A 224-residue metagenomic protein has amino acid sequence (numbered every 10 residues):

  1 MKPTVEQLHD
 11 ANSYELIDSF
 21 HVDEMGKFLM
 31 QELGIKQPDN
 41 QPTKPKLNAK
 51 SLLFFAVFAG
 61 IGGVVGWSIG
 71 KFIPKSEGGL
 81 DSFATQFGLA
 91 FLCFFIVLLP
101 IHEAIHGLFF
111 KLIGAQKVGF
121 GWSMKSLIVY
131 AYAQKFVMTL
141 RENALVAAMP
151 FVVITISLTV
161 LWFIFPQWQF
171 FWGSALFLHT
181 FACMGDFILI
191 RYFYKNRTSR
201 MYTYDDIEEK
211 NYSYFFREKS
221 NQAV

Functional and structural regions predicted by a protein language model:
K2-K71, S126-R217: Metalloprotease/metallohydrolase-associated module, dominated by Zn2+-dependent proteases
G70-S82: Membrane-interfacial hairpin junctions
L80-A84, F109-G114, A131-T139: Short juxtamembrane and helix-loop transition motifs at transmembrane-helix boundaries in membrane proteins
S82-L99: Short pre-active-site segment immediately N-terminal to the catalytic Zn-binding motif
A90, A223-V224: Intrinsically disordered, low-complexity linkers and terminal tails enriched in Pro/Gly and often acidic or mixed-charge
L98-K111, P150: Active-site recognition of the HExxH zinc-binding catalytic motif
L108-W122, R191-Y194: Membrane-water interface of transmembrane alpha-helices
R217-A223: Hydrophobic alpha-helical transmembrane segments
